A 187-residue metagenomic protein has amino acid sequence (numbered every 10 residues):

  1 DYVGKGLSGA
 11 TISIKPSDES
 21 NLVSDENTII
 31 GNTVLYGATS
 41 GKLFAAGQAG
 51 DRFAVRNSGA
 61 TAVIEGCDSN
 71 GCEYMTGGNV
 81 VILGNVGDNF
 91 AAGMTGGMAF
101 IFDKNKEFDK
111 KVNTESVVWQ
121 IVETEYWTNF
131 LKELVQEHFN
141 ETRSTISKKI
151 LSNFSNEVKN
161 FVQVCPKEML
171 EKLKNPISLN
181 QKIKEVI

Functional and structural regions predicted by a protein language model:
D1-I187: Long, distal/terminal scaffolding or interaction modules with repetitive or compositionally biased sequence
